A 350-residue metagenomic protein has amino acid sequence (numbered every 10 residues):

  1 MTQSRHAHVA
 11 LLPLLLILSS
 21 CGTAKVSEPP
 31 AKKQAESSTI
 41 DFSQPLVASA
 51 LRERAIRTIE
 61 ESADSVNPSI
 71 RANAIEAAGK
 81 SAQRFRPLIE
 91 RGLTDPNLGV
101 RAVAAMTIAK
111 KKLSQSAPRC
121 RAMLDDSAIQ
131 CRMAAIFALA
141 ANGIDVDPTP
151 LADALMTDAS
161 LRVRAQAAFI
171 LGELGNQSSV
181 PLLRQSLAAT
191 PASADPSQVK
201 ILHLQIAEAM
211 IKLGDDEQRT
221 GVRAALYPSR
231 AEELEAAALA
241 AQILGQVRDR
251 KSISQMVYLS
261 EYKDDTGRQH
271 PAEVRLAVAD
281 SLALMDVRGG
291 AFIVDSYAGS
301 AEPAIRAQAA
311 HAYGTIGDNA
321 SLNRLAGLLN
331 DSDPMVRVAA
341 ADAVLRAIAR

Functional and structural regions predicted by a protein language model:
T2-A10: Bacterial N-terminal signal peptides that target proteins for export
I17-S20: C-terminal motif of bacterial Sec signal peptides marking the signal peptidase cleavage site
G22-K25: Bacterial signal peptide processing site
S49-D64, A82-T94, L113-D125, I144-T157 (+6 more regions): Amphipathic alpha-helical scaffolding segments comprising HEAT/armadillo-like alpha-solenoid repeats
E53, P68-S69, Q83, L98-G99 (+12 more regions): Alpha-helix N-cap/helix-start positions at coil->helix boundaries
A72, P87, A102-V103, M133-A134 (+8 more regions): Alpha-solenoid HEAT/ARM repeat scaffold
E76, M106, F137, F169 (+6 more regions): Residue-level signature of alpha-solenoid helical repeat scaffolds
